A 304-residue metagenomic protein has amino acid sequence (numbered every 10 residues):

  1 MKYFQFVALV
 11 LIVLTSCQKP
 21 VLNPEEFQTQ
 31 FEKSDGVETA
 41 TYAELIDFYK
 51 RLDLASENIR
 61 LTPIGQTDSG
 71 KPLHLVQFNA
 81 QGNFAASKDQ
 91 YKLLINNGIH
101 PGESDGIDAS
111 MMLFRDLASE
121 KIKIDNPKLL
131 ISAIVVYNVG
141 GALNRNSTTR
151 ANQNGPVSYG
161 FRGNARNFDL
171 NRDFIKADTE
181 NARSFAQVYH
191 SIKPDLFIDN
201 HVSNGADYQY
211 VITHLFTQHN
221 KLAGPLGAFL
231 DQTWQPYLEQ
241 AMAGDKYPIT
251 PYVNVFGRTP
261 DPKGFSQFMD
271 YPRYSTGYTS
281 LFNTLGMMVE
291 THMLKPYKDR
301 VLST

Functional and structural regions predicted by a protein language model:
M1-E26: Bacterial Sec-dependent N-terminal signal peptides
C17-T304: Structured catalytic-domain cores with a bias toward divalent-metal coordination
